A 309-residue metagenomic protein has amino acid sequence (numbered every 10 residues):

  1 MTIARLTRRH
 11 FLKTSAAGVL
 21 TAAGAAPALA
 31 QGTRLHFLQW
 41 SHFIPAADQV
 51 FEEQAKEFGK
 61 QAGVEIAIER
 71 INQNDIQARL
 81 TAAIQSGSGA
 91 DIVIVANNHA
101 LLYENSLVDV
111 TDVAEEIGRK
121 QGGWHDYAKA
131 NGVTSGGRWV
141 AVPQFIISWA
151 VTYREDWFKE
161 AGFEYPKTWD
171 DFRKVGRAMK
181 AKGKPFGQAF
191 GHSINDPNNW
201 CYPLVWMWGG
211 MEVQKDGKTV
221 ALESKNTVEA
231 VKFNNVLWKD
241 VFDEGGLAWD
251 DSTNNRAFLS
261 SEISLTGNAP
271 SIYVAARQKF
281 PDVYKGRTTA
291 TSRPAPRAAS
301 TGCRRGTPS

Functional and structural regions predicted by a protein language model:
M1-V19: N-terminal secretory signal peptides and thylakoid transit peptides that target proteins across membranes
Q31-T33, K56-E57, Q61, G137 (+5 more regions): Extracytoplasmic/periplasmic substrate-recognition and gating elements
G32-F43, E65-E69, D91-I92: Short, well-ordered beta-strand elements
E53, E57-H125, D156, E160-K167 (+3 more regions): Extracytoplasmic "Venus flytrap"/periplasmic binding protein-like
A96-A150, R173, W200, K285-R287 (+1 more regions): Hinge/lid segment of periplasmic solute-binding proteins
T111-Y127, H192, G210-V231, Q278-C303: Short, solvent-exposed loop/beta-turn-alpha elements that line the ligand-binding surface or hinge of extracytoplasmic
N131, S135-Q144, W149, R173-V220 (+1 more regions): Extracytoplasmic/periplasmic solute-binding protein
G176-A178, G217-L247: Glycine-centered hinge/linker elements that transmit conformational signals in sensory and ligand-binding systems
